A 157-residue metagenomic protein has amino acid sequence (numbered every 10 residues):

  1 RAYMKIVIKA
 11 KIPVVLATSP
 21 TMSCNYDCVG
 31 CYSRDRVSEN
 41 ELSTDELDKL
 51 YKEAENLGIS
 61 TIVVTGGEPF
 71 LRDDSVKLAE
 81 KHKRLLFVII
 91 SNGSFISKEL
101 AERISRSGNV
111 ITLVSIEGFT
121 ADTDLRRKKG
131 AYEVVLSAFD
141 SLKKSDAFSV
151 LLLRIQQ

Functional and structural regions predicted by a protein language model:
R1-E102, S107: Conserved alpha-helical substructure of the radical SAM core
R34-D35, I116-T120, I155: Short, histidine-centered active-site or binding-site loop motifs used for metal coordination, general acid-base
L42, E46, R126-V134: Alpha-helix N-cap and loop-to-helix initiation/capping positions
I62, F87-I89, T112, S149-L153: Hydrophobic/aromatic residues located in beta-strands of well-ordered beta-sheets within soluble catalytic
P69-L71, G93-K98, V114-K129: Conserved radical SAM core fold
V88, S115-I116, A138: Internal metal/ion-chelating core segments
L100, A131, V135-A138, L151: Internal, well-ordered alpha-helical segments in soluble enzyme and binding-protein domains
A138-Q157: Conserved strand-turn element in the central/C-terminal portion of the radical SAM core barrel that lines
